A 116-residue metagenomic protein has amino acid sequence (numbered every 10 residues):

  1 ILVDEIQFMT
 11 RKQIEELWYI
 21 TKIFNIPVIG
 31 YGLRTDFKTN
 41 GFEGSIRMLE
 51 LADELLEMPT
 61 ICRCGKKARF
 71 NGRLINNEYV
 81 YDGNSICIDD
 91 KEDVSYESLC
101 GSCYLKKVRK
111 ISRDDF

Functional and structural regions predicted by a protein language model:
Q7-F116: Replace "adjacent to P-loop NTPase cores in ATP/GTP-dependent enzymes" with "adjacent to NTP-binding cores
